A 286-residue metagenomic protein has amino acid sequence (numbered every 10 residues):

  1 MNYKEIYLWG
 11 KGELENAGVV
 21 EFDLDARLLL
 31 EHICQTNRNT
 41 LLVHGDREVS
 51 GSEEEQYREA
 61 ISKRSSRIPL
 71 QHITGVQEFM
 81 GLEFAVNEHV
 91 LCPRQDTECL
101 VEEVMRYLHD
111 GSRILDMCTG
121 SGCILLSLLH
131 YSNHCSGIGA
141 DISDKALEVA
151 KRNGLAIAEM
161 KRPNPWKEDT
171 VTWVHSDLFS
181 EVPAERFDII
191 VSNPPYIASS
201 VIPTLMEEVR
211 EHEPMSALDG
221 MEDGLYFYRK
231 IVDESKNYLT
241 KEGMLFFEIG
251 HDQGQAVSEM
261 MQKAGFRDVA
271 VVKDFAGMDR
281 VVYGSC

Functional and structural regions predicted by a protein language model:
M1-C34, R38-L42: Non-catalytic accessory regions of SAM-dependent methyltransferases
L14, G154, A158-K161, S235 (+1 more regions): Conserved hydrophobic residues forming the short capping helix/wall of the S-adenosyl-L-methionine
E31-R106: Conserved AdoMet
A85, T172-V174, A270-V272: General small-molecule cofactor/ligand-binding pocket signal
Q95-T204, E208: Conserved SAM/SAH cofactor-binding pocket of Class I
H109, E213, L239-K241: Helix-to-beta-strand junctions that scaffold the AdoMet/dcAdoMet cofactor pocket in Class I SAM-dependent enzymes
Y196-Y226: Mobile active-site "lid"/loop adjacent to the S-adenosyl-L-methionine
E222-S285: Conserved Class I SAM-dependent methyltransferase catalytic core
